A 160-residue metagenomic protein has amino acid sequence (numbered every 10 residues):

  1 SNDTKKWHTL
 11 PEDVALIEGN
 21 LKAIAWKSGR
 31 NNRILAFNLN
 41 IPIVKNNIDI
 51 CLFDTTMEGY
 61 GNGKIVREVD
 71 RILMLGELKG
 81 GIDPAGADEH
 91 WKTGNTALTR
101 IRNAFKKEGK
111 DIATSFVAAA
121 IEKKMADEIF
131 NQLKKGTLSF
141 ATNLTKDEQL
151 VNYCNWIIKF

Functional and structural regions predicted by a protein language model:
S1-N2: A structural/positional concept
W7-F160: Catalytic core segments in nucleotide and nucleic-acid processing enzymes
